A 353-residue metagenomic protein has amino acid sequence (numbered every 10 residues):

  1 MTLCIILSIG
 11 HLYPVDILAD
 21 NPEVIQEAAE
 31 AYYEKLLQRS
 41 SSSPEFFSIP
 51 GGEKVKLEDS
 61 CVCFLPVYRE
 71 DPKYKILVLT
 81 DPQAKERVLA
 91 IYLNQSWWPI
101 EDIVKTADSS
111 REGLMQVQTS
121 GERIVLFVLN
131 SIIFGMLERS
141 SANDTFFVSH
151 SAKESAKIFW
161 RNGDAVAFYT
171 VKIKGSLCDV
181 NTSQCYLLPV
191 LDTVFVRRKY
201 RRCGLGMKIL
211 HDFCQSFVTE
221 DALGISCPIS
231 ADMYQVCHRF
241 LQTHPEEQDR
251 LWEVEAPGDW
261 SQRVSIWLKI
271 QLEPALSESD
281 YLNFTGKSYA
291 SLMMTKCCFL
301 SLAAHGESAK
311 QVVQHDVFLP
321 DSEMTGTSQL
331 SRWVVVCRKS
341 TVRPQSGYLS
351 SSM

Functional and structural regions predicted by a protein language model:
M1-L188, C214-M353: Terminal substrate-recognition subdomain of acyl/acetyltransferases
T193-Q215: Conserved acetyl-CoA-binding loop-helix of GNAT-fold acetyltransferases
